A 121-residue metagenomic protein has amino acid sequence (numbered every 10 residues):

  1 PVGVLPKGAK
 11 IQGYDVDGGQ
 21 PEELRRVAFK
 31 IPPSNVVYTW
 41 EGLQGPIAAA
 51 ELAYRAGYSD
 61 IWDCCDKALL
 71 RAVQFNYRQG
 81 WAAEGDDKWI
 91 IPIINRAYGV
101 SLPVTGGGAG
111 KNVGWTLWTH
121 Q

Functional and structural regions predicted by a protein language model:
P1-V36: Active-site cradle of extracellular carbohydrate-active enzymes
E22-E23, E41, E51, E84-D87: Glutamate identity and glutamate-enriched acidic tracts
S34, R55, S59-Q121: CBM-like carbohydrate-recognition segments
N35-E51, L70-A72: Well-ordered alpha-helical segments within folded domains of soluble proteins
